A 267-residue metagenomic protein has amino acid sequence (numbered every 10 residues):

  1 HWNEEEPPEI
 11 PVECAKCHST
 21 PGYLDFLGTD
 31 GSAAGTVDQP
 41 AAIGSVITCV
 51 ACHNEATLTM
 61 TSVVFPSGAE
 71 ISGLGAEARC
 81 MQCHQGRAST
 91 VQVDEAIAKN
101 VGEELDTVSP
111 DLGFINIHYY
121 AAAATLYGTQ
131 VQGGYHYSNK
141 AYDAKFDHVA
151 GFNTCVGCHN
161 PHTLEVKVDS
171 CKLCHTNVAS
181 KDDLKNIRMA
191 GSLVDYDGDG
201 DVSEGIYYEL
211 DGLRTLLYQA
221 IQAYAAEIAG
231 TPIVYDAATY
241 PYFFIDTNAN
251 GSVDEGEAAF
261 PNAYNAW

Functional and structural regions predicted by a protein language model:
H1-A78, Q82-N160: Sequence context of c-type cytochrome heme-c attachment sites
E9-V12, G75-A78, A150-N153, V166-D169 (+4 more regions): Generic recognition of stable, solvent-exposed alpha-helical segments in well-folded globular domains
Y23, S89, L164, A223-G230: Intrinsically disordered or highly flexible coil/loop and linker segments, enriched in small and charged/polar residues
A150-M189: Structured mid-domain segments that build the active-site/substrate or prosthetic-cofactor binding neighborhood
D182-N262: Acidic, glycine-anchored loop motifs typical of Ca2+
